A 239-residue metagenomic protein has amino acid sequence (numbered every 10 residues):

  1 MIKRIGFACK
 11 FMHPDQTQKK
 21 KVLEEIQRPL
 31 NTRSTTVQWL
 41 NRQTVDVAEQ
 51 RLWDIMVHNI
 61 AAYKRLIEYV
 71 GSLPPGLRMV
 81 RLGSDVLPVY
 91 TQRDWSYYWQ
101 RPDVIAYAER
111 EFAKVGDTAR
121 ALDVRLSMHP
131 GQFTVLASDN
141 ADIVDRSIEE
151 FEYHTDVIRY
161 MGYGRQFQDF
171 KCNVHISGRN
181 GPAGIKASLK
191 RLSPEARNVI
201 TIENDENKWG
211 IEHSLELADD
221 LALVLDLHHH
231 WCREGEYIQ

Functional and structural regions predicted by a protein language model:
M1-R125, T134-A137, D142-D145, Y160-Y163 (+4 more regions): Alpha/beta catalytic barrel-like cores
C9-F11, L82-S84, M128-Q132, V174-G178 (+2 more regions): A cross-domain feature marking catalytic cores of carbohydrate-active enzymes and several ubiquitous metabolic/repair
P75, F167, D219: Structured loop/turn residues at beta-strand edges in well-structured enzyme cores
P130-Q132, L136, M161-G178: Active-site groove signature of glycoside hydrolases
V144, I148, D169, E203: Residues lining hydrophobic/aromatic ligand-binding pockets adjacent to catalytic sites
E149-F170, Q239: Charge-dense polyanion-binding interfaces
I176-Q239: Acidic/histidine-rich catalytic cores of soluble enzymes
